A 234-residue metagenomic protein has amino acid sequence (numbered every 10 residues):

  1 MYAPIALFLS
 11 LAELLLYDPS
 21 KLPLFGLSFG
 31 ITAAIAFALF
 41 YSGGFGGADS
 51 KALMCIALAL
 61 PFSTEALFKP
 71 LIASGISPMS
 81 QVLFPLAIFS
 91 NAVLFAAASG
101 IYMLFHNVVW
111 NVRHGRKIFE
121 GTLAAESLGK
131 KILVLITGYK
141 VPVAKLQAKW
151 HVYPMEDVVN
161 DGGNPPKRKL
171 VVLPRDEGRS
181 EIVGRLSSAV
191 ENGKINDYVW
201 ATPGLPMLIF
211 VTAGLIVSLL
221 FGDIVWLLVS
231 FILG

Functional and structural regions predicted by a protein language model:
M1-G234: A membrane-topology feature that recognizes alpha-helical transmembrane segments and their immediate juxtamembrane
